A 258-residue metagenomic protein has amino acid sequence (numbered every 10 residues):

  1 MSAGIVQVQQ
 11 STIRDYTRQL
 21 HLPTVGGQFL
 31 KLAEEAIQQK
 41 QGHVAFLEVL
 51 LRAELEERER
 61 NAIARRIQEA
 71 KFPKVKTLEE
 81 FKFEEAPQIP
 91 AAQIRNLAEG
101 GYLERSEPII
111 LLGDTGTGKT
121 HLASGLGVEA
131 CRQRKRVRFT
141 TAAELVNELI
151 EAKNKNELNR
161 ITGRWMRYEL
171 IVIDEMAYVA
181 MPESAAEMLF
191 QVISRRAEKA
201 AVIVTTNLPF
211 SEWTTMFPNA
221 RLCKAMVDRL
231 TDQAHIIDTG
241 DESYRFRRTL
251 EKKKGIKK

Functional and structural regions predicted by a protein language model:
M1-D15, Q41, K252-K258: Intrinsically disordered, low-complexity and often Lys/Arg-enriched segments
S11-R18, G27-K31, A45-V49, R65 (+11 more regions): Solvent-exposed alpha-helical segments within well-ordered globular domains of core cellular machineries
R14, R18, L22-K74: Interdomain "pre-motor" coupling segment immediately N-terminal to P-loop NTPase/helicase cores
L22-V25, E56, Y102, L170 (+2 more regions): Generic structural signal for secondary-structure transition and capping sites
E48-G101, S243-I256: AAA+ P-loop ATPase motor domain of ring mechanoenzymes
K82, I110, V172: Conserved beta-strand segments that form the floor/walls of ligand-binding pockets within enzyme and binding domains
I89-R167, M216-F217: Conserved P-loop
R136, T140, E144-R167, I173-K258: Replace "adjacent to P-loop NTPase cores in ATP/GTP-dependent enzymes" with "adjacent to NTP-binding cores
